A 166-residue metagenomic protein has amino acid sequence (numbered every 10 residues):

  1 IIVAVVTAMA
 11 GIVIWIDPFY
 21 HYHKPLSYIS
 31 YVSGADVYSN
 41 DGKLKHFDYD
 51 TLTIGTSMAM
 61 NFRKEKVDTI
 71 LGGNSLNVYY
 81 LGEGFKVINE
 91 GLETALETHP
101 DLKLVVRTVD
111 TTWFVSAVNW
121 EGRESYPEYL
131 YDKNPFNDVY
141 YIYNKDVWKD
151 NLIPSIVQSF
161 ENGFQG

Functional and structural regions predicted by a protein language model:
I1-D17: Hydrophobic membrane-insertion alpha-helices, especially the h-region of bacterial N-terminal signal peptides
I2-V6, K24-Y31, G55-M58: Short acidic/polar alpha-helix capping motifs at helix-coil junctions
W15-V37: Alpha-helical transmembrane signal-anchor/signal-peptide segments
D17-P18, D50, D110: Acidic side chains
H21-S27, D48, G73-E83: Acidic/glycine-enriched edge-of-secondary-structure segments
V32-M58: Short extracytoplasmic
T53-I142: Membrane-embedded segments
Y141-G166: Extended, charge-rich helix/loop segments that form flexible, surface "patches" used to engage negatively charged
